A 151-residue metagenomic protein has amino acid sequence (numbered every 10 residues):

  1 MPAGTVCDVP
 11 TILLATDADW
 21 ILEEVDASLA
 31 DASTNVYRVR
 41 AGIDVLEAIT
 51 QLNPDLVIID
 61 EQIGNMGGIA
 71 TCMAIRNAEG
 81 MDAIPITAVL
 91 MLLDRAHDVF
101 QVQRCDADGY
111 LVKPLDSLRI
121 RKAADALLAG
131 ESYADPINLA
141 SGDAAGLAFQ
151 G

Functional and structural regions predicted by a protein language model:
A15-T16, L93: Conserved acidic carboxylate
T16-R40: Two-component/phosphorelay signaling modules centered on CheY-like receiver
R40-L56: Acidic, metal-coordinating helix/loop segments flanking the phosphotransfer/catalytic sites of two-component signaling
D55, I59-N77: Conserved phosphotransfer microenvironments
V57, Y110-L111: Two-component signal transduction core modules
A70, M91-G109: Alpha4 helix (beta4-alpha4-beta5 surface) of REC/receiver domains from two-component response regulators
L115-A124: C-terminal output helix
E131-G151: CheY-like receiver
